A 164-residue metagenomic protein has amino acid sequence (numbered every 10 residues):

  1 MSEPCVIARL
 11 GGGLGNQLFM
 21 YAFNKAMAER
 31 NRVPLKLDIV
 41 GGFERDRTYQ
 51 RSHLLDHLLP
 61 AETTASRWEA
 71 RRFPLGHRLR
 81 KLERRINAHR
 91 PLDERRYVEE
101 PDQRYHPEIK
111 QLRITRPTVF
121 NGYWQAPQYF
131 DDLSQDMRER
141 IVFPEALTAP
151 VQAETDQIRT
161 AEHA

Functional and structural regions predicted by a protein language model:
S2-G12: Nucleotide-activated donor-dependent transferases that construct or modify glycoconjugates
V6, L35, T118: A broad, low-specificity signal marking well-ordered, structured residues that form hydrophobic/aromatic
L10-F19, E44: A short, glycine/small-residue-rich beta-strand->loop->alpha-helix junction that serves as a flexible
Q17-E29: Histidine-anchored nucleotide/phosphate-binding helix
M27, V40, L55: Short, surface-exposed polybasic/aromatic micro-patch for ligand or macromolecular engagement
E29-P34, E62-T63: Structural alpha-beta junctions
V33-E44: A short beta-strand-loop structural module common to alpha/beta enzyme folds
Y49-A164: Secretory-pathway luminal glycosyltransferase catalytic domains
